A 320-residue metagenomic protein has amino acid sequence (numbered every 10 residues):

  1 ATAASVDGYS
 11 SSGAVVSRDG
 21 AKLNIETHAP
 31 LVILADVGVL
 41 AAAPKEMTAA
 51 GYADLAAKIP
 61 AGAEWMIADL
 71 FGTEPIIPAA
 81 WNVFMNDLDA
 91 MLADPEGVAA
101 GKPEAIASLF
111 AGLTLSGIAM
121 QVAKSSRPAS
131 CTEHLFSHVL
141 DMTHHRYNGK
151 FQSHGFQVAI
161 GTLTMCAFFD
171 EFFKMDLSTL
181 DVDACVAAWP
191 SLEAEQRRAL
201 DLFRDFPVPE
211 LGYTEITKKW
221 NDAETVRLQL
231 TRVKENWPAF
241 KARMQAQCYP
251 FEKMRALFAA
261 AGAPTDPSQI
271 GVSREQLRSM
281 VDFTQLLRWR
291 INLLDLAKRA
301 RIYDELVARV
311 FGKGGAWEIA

Functional and structural regions predicted by a protein language model:
T2-A90: A glycine/threonine-rich phosphate-anchoring loop and its flanking beta-alpha core in nucleotide/phosphate-binding
T48, Y52, D87-M91, A105-S108 (+9 more regions): General structural feature for long, well-ordered alpha-helical segments within catalytic domains of soluble enzymes
L55, M175-A320: C-terminal charged capping/lid subdomain of soluble metabolic enzymes
P60-I67, V122-R127, F168-T179, I291-N292: Short helix-capping/linker segments at secondary-structure and domain boundaries
M66-L70, L88-A93, L113-A119, S137-H145 (+4 more regions): Short acidic (Asp/Glu) and glycine-rich catalytic loops that position anionic groups and cofactors
I67-F71, E104-A107, P128-S130, Q269-S273 (+1 more regions): Short coil/turn segments at secondary-structure boundaries
M85-K174: A conserved active-site cap/scaffold subdomain adjacent to cofactor or substrate pockets
